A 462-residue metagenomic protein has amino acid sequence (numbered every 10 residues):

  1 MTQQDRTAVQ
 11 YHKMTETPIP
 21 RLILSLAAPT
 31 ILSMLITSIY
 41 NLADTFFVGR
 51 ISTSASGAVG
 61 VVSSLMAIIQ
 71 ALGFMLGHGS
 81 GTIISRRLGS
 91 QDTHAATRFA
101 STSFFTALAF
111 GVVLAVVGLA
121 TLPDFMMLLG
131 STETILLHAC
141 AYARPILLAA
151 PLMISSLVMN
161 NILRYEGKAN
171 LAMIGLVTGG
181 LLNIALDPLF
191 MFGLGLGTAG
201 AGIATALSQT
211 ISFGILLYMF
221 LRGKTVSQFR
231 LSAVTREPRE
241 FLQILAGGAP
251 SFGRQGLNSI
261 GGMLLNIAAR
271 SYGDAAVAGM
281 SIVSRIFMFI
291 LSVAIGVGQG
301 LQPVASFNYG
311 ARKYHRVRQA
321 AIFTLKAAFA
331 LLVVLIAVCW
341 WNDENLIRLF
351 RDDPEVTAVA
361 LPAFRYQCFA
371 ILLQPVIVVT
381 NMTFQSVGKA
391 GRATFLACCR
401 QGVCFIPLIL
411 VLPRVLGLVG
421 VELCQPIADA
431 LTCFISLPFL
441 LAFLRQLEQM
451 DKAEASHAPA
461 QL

Functional and structural regions predicted by a protein language model:
M1-A27, I84-P151, G193-A249, A305-A370 (+1 more regions): Short alpha-helical transmembrane segments in multi-pass integral membrane proteins
E16, P20-I39, A43, L65-L72 (+6 more regions): Residue-level signal for short hydrophobic patches within transmembrane helices of multi-pass membrane transporters
S25-D44, P145, G179, S208-S212 (+4 more regions): Transmembrane helical elements of multi-pass membrane transporters/channels
T30, M34, F46, S63 (+17 more regions): Transmembrane alpha-helix boundary and packing residues in multipass membrane permease domains and related
L35, I39-G57, M126-E133, L189-T198 (+5 more regions): Helix-terminus/linker motif at the lipid-water interface of multi-pass membrane proteins
S56-V116, M153-A172, G279-D343, Q374-L396: Small-residue-rich hydrophobic transmembrane alpha-helices
I68-A71, N183-P188, F213-L217, F289-S292 (+3 more regions): Hydrophobic transmembrane alpha-helices of multi-pass small-molecule transporters
G77, I146-R164, A172-G180, A201-L216 (+4 more regions): Short runs within selected transmembrane alpha-helices of multi-pass transporters and secretion channels
